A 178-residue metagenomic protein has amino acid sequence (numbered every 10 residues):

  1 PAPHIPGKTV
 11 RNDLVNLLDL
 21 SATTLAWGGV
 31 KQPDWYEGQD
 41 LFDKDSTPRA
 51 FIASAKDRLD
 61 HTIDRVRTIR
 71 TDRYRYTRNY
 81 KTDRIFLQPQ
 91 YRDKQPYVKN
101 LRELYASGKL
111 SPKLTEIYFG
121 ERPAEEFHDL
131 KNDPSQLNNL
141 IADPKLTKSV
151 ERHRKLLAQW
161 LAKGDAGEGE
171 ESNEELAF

Functional and structural regions predicted by a protein language model:
P1-W35, Q39-A50, R67, G120 (+1 more regions): Substrate-binding rim/cap in mid-to-C-terminal beta-strand-loop elements of soluble/periplasmic
H4-I5, L41, R58-D60, Y74-Y76 (+4 more regions): Short, solvent-exposed loop/turn segments at secondary-structure junctions
T24-Q32, D45, R78, P144 (+1 more regions): A generic secondary-structure signal for well-formed alpha-helical elements
I63-V66, Y80-K81, F86-Q90, L137-I141: Short conserved micro-motifs at the rims of enzyme active sites and ligand-binding pockets
D64-R70, L114-Y118: Short, surface-exposed beta-strand/loop micro-motifs that present aromatic residues
I69-D72, L130: Active-site beta-strand termini and strand-to-loop segments that position acidic
Y74-T115: Core domains of carbohydrate- and sulfate-ester-processing enzymes
G108-E125, L130-F178: Long, internal low-complexity/basic segments
